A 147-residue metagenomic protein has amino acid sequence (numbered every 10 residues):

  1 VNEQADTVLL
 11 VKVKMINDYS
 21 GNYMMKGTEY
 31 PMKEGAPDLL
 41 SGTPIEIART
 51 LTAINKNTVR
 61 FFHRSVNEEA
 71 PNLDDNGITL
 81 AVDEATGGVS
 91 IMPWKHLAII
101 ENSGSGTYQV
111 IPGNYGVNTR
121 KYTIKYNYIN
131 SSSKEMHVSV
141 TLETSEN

Functional and structural regions predicted by a protein language model:
V1-D6: Beta-sandwich strand segments
L10-K12: Membrane-proximal interfacial segments on either side of biological membranes
K14-N147: Ser/Thr/Gly/Pro-rich, low-complexity flexible regions
